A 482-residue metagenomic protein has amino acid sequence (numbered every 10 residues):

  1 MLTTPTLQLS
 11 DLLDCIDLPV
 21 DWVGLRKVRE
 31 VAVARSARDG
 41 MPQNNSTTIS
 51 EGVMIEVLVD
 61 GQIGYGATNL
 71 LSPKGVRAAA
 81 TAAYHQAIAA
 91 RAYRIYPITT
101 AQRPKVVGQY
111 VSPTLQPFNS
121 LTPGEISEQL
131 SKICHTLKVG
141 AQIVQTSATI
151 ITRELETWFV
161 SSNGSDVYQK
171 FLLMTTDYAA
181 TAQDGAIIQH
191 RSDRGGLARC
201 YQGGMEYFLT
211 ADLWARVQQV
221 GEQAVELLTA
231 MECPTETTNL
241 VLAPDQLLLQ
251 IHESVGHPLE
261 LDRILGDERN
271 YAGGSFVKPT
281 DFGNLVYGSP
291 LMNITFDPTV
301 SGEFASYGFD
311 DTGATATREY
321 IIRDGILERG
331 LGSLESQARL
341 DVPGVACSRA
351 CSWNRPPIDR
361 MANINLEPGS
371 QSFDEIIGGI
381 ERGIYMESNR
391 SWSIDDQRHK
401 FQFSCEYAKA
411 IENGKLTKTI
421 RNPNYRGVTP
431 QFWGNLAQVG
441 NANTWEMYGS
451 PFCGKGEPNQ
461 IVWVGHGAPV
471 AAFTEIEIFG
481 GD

Functional and structural regions predicted by a protein language model:
M1-D482: N-terminal small-residue-enriched
